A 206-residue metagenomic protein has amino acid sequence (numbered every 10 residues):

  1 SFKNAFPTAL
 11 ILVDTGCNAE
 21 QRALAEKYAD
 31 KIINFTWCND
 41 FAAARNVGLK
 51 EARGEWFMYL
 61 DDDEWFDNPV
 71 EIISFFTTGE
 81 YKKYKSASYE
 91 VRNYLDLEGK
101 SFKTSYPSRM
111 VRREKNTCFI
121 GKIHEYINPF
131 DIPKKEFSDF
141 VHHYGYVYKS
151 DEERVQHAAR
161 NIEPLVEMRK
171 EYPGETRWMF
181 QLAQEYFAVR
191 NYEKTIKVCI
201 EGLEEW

Functional and structural regions predicted by a protein language model:
S1, A5, D14-E26, W37 (+1 more regions): A conserved acidic beta->alpha catalytic loop
T8-L10: Residues at the starts of beta-strands that form the adenosine-phosphate
Q21, T36-A52: Glycine-rich, basic loop-to-helix element that forms the pyrophosphate-binding segment of sugar-nucleotide handling
A43-L49, F66-K194: Catalytic-site signature of metal-activated, phosphate-bearing donor transferases, centered on the GT-A/GT-A-like
F57: Short aromatic/hydrophobic "clamp" motif used to bind/position activated sugar donors
T195, E201-G202: Tetratricopeptide repeat
